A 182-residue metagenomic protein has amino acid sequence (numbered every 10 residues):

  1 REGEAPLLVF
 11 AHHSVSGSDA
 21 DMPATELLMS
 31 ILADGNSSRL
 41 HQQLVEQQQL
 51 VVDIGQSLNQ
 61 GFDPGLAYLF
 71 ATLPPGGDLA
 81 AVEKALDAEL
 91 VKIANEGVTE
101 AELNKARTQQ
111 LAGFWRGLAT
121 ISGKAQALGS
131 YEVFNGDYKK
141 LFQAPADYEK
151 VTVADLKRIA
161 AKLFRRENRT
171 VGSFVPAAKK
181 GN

Functional and structural regions predicted by a protein language model:
R1, L44, A161-R165: A general structural signal for short secondary-structure junctions and capping/turn motifs
R1-S37: His/Glu-based metal-binding/catalytic segments typifying zinc-dependent metallopeptidases
E4-S16, Q42-K150, N168-P176: M16 family metallopeptidases and their MPP-like homologs
L27, G55-Q56, A144, R158-A160: Short beta-alpha junctions and helix-cap segments that line functional grooves
S30, A88-K92, R158, K162: A generic structural signal for well-ordered alpha-helical segments enriched in polar/charged residues
T152-D155: Charged alpha-helix within mobile-element recombinases
K157-S173: Bilobed periplasmic-binding protein-like "clamshell/Venus-flytrap" ligand-binding domains
G181-N182: Extracellular/periplasmic ectodomains of large secreted or surface enzymes and adhesion receptors
